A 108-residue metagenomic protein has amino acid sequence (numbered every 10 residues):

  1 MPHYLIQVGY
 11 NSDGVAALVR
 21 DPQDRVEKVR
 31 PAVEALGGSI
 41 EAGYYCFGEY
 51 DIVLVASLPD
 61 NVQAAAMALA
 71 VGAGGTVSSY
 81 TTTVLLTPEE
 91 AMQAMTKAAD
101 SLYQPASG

Functional and structural regions predicted by a protein language model:
M1-G108: A compositional/biophysical signature of low hydrophobicity enriched in polar/charged and small residues
